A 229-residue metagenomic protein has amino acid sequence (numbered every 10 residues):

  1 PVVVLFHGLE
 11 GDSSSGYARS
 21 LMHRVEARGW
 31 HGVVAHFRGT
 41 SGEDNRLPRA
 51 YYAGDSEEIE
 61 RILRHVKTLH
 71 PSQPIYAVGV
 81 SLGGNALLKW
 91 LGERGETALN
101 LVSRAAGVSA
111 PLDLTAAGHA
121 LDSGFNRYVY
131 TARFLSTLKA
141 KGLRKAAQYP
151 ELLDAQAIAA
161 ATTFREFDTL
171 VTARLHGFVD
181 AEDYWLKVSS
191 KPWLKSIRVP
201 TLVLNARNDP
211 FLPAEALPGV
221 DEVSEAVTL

Functional and structural regions predicted by a protein language model:
V2-G8: Short beta-strand element of the alpha/beta-hydrolase
G11-S14, M22-R46: Conserved alpha/beta-hydrolase
R24, R38-Y76: Catalytic nucleophile-loop/oxyanion-hole region of alpha/beta-hydrolase and closely related hydrolase-like folds
H70-H176: Alpha/beta-hydrolase-fold enzymes
L170-W193: Active-site nucleophile elbow and catalytic-triad environment of alpha/beta-hydrolase enzymes
I197, V203-N205: Short beta-strand/loop motif that positions the catalytic acidic residue of the alpha/beta-hydrolase fold
R207-D209: Acidic beta-to-alpha connecting loop that harbors the catalytic carboxylate
E222-L229: Catalytic histidine neighborhood in serine/cysteine hydrolases with alpha/beta-hydrolase-type architecture
